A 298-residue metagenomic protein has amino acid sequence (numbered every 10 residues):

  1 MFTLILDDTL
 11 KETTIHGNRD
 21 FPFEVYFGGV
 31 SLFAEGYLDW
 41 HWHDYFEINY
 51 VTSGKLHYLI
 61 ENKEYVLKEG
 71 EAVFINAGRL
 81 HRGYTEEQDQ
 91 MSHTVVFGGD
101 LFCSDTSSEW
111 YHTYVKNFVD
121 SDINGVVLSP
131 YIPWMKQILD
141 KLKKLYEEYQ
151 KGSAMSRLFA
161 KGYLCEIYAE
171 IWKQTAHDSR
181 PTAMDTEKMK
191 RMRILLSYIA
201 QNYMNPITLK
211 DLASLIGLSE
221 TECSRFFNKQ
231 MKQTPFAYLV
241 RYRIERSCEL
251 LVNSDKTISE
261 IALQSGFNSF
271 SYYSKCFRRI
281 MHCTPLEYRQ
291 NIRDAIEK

Functional and structural regions predicted by a protein language model:
M1-K68, A72, G78-R79, E87 (+4 more regions): Generic protein-terminus/edge-of-domain signal
G70, E222-F227, Y272-Y273, F277: Short hydrophobic/aromatic patch on the recognition helix
G78-F102, S108-W110: Ligand-binding loop in jelly-roll beta-barrel domains
L101-T106, G125-S129: Short, polar/flexible loop-turn hinges at active-site or ligand-entry regions and domain interfaces
I123-K136, Y149-N205, K210-I216, K229-R241: Short, Lys/Arg-enriched, Trp-marked, Pro/Gly-tolerant hinge/linker segments that flank
R193-Q201, P206-A213, L218, R225-S271 (+1 more regions): Terminal helix-turn-helix DNA-binding modules in bacterial transcription factors
